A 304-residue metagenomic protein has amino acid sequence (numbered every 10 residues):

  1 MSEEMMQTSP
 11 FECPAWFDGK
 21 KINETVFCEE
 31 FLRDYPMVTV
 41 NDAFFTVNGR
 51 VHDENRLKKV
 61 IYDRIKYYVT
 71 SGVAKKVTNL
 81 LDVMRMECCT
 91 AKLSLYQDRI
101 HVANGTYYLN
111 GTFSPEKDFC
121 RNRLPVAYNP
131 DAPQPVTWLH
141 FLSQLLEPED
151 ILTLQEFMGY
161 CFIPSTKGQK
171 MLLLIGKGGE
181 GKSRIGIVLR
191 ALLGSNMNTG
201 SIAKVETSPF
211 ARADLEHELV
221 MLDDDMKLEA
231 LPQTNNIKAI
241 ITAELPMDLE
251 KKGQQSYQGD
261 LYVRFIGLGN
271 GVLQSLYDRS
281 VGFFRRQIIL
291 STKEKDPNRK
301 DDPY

Functional and structural regions predicted by a protein language model:
S2-M5, L32-R50, N55-R56, I100-L219 (+1 more regions): P-loop NTPase catalytic core of nucleic-acid-dependent motor ATPases
K20-V26, R190-G194, A230-M247: A short, contiguous, amphipathic alpha-helix enriched in charged residues
T39-D42, T46-G111: Long, basic/Gly/Ser/Thr-rich N-terminal segments that mediate initial subcellular attachment or targeting
T199-T207, T234-S256, D301-Y304: Substrate-gripping "pore-loop 1 plus following alpha2 helix"
F210-H217, L249-G269: AAA+/SF3 P-loop NTPase mechanochemical coupling elements
E218-T242, Y257-V263, S275-F283: Conserved AAA+/SF3 P-loop NTPase catalytic/coupling segment centered on the Walker-B
K227-L228, N270-S275, K293-N298: Conserved nucleotide-binding/hydrolysis micro-motifs of P-loop NTPases
Q258-Y262, R279-Y304: Phosphate-sensing "switch" segment of ASCE/P-loop ATPases
